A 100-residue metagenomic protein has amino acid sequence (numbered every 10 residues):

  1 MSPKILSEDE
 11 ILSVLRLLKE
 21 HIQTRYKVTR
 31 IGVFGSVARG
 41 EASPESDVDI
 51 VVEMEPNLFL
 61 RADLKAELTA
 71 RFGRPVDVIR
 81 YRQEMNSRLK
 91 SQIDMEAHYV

Functional and structural regions predicted by a protein language model:
M1-R30, A38-P44, M54-V100: Catalytic core of pol beta-like nucleotidyltransferases
V33: Conserved histidines in hydrophobic membrane contexts and catalytic metal-binding motifs
